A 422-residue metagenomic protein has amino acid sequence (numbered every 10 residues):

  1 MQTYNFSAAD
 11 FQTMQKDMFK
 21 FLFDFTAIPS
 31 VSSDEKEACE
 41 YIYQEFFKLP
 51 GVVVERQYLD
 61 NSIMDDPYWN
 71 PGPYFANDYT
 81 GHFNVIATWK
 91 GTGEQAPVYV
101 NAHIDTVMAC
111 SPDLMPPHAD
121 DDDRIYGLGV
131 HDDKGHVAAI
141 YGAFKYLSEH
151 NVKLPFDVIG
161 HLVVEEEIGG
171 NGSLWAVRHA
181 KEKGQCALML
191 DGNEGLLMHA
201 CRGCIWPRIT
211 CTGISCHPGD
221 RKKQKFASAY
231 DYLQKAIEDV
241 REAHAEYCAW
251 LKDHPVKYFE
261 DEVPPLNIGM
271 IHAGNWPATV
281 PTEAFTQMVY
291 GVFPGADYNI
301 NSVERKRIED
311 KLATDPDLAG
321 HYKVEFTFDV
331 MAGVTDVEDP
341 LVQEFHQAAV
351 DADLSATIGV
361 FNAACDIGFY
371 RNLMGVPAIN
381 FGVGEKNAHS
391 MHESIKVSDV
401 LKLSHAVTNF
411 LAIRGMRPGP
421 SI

Functional and structural regions predicted by a protein language model:
Q2-Y126, E149: Acidic/His- and Gly-rich active-site-bordering loop/insert found across diverse amide/peptide-bond hydrolases
D10, F19, S62-P67, H217 (+3 more regions): Zn-dependent metallopeptidase/amidohydrolase metal-coordination segment
A27, V256-Y258, N267-I271, V289-F293 (+3 more regions): A short beta-alpha structural unit
V100, D120-I168, P207-G213, K222-H244 (+2 more regions): Alpha-helical metal-binding/catalytic segments enriched in His/Glu/Asp
D105-D121, A200-C211, Q347, I379: Acidic-glycine-rich active-site phosphate/pyrophosphate-binding loop
D133-W206, Y258, S421-I422: Acidic/histidine-rich catalytic neighborhood of metal-dependent amide-processing enzymes
N193-L197, P255-V256, M270-N275, F361-A378: Short glycine-rich, acidic/polar surface loops and turns
H199-A200, G219-V280, P294-H321: Acidic-enriched catalytic cores of C-N bond-cleaving enzymes acting on peptides and small amides
